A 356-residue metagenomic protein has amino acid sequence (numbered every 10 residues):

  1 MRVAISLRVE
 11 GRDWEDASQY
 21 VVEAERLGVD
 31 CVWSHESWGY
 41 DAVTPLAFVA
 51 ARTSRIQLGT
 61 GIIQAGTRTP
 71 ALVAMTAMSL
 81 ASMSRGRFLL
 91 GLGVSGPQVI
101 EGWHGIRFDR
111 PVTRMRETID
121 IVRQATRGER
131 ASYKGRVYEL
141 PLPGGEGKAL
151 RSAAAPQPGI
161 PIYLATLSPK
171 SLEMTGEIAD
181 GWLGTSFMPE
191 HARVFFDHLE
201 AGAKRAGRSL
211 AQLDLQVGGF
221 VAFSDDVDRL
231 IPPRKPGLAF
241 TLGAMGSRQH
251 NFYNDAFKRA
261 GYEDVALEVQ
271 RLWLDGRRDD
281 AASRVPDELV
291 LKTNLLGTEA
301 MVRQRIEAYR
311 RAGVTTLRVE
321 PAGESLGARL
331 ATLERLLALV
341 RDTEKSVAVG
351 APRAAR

Functional and structural regions predicted by a protein language model:
M1-T60, G66, I160, G350-A355: N-terminal beta1-alpha1-beta2 module of alpha/beta enzyme domains
V3-E15, I63-P70, P156-L167, V221-A222 (+1 more regions): Active-site mouth loops of central-metabolism enzymes
V3-L7, V32-S34, L58-G61, F88-L92 (+4 more regions): Hydrophobic faces of well-ordered beta-strands that scaffold small-molecule active sites in alpha/beta enzyme cores
R12-A24, T76, T166-M174, R234 (+1 more regions): Short, acidic/polar
V29, R85, A179-D180, V314: A structural motif
Y40-A47, M188-A203, G327-A331: Active-site-adjacent beta->alpha loops and helix N-cap segments on the catalytic face of soluble alpha/beta enzymes
L46-Q57, A77-R87, G176, G207-L210 (+1 more regions): Acidic (Asp/Glu)-rich catalytic clusters
D109-A153, R193-R311, K345-R356: An alpha-helical appendage that flanks or caps ligand/catalytic pockets
